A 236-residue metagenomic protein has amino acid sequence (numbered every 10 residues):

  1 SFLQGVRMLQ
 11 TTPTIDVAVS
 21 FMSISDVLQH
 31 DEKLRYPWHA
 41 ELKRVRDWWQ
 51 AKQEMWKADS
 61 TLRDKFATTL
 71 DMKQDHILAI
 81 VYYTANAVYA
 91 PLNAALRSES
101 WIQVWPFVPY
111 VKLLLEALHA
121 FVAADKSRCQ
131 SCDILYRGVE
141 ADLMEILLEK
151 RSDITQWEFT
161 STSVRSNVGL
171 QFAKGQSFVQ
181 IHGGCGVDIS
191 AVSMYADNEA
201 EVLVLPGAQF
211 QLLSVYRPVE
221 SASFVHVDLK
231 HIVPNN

Functional and structural regions predicted by a protein language model:
S1-H39, A191-N236: Conserved NAD+-utilizing ADP-ribose enzyme module
D31-S193: Internal glycine-rich, Lys/Arg-flanked active-site/core loops of soluble domains
